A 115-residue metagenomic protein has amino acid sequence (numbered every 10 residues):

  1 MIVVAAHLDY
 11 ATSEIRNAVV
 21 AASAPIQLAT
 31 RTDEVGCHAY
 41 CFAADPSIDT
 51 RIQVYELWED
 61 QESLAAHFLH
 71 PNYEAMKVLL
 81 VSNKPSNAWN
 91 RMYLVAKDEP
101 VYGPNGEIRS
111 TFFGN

Functional and structural regions predicted by a protein language model:
I2-D9, C41-H70: Short, well-ordered beta-strand segments in beta-rich or mixed alpha/beta enzyme and ligand-binding folds
I2-F42: N-terminal first-folded block
I2-V3, I15, I26, I48 (+3 more regions): Weak global preference for isoleucine
Y10-T12, D60, L94-K97: Non-catalytic surface loops within mature trypsin-like serine protease
I15-N17, S63, F113: Intrinsically disordered, low-complexity acidic/polar segments
P25-C37, L57-M92: An amphipathic, aromatic/His-enriched active-site/gating alpha helix that lines ligand/cofactor pockets
C41-T50, M76-N115: Glycine-rich beta-strand-turn "strand-cap" elements at beta-sheet edges
